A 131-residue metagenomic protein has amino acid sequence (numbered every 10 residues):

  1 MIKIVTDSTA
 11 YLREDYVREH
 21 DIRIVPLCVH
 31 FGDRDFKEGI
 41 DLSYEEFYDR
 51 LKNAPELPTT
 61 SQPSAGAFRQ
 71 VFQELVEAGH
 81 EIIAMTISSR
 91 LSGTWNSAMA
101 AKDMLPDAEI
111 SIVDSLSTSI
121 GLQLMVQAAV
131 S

Functional and structural regions predicted by a protein language model:
K3-Q62: N-terminal glycine-rich anion-binding loop in soluble enzyme alpha/beta folds
V5, R23-V25, I83-M85, S111-V113: Hydrophobic/aromatic beta-strand patches that form the interior of the parallel beta-sheet core in alpha/beta enzyme
T9-A10, V29, I87, S115-T118: Short, ordered loop/turn segments at secondary-structure junctions
T60-Q70: Glycine-rich, highly charged phosphate/nucleotide-binding loops
Q70-V76: N-terminal small/polar loop signature for handling phosphorylated ligands or for N-terminal nucleophile
A78, I83, L91-S131: Active-site histidine-anchored catalytic micro-motif
